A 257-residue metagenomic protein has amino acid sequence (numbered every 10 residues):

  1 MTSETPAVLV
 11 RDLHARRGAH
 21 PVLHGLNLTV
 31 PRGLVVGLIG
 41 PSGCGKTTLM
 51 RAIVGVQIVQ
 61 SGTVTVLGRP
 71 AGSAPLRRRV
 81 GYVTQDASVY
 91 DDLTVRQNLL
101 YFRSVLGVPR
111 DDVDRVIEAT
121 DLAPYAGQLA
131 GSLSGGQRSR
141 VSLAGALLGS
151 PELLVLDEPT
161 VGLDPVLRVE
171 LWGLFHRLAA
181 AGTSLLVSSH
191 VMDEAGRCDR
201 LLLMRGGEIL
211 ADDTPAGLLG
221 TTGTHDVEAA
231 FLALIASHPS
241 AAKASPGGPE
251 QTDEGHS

Functional and structural regions predicted by a protein language model:
V54: Helix-to-loop junction immediately C-terminal to a conserved catalytic motif
S61-L76: Conserved ABC transporter NBD signature motif
L100, S104, R110-Y125: Conserved ABC ATPase "signature" region
L154-E158: Catalytic Walker B motif of ABC-type/P-loop ATPase nucleotide-binding domains
D212-D213: ABC ATPase "signature
